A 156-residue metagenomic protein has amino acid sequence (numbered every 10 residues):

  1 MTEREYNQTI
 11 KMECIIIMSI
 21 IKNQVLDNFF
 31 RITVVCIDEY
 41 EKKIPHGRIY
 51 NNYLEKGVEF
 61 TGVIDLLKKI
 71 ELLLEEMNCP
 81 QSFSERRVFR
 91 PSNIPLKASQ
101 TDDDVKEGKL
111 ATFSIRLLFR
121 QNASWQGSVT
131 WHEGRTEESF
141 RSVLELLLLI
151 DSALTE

Functional and structural regions predicted by a protein language model:
T2-T33, E41-K43, K68-A123, E156: Intrinsic disorder/low-complexity detector
P45-G47, Q126-G127: Short aromatic-glycine-enriched beta-strand elements
L54-T61, L67-E75, N122, Q126-E156: Mixed-charge, glycine-accented linear interaction segment located at domain edges/termini
